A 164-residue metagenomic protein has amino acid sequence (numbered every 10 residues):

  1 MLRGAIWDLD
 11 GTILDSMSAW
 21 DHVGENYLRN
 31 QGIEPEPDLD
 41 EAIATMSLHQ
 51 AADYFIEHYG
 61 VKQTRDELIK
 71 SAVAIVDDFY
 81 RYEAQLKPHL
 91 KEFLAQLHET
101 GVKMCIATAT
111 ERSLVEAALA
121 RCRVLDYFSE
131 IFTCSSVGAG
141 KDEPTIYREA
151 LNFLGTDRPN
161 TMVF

Functional and structural regions predicted by a protein language model:
M1-L2, R158: A structure-centric signal for secondary-structure junctions around beta-strands
L2-T100: N-terminal helical cap/lid subdomain that shapes the substrate entry/recognition surface in HAD-like hydrolases
D8, T12, T108, E143: Conserved G/P- and acidic residue-centered "switch" motifs that form tight phosphate/ATP-binding loops in soluble
C105, E111-F164: Substrate-recognition "cap/lid" segment bordering the active-site pocket of phosphatases
